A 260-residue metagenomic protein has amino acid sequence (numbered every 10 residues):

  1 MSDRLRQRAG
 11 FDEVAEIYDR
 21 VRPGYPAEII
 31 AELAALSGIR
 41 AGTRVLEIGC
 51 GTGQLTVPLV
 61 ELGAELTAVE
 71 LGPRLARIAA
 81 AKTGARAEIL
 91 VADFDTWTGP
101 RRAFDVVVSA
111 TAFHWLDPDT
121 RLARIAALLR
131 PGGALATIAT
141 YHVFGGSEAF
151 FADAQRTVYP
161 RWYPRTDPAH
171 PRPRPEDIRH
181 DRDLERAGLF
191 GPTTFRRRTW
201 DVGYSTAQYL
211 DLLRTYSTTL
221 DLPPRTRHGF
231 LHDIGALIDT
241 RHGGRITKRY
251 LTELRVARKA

Functional and structural regions predicted by a protein language model:
M1-A15: N-terminal, positively charged/glycine-rich alpha-helical extensions of SAM-dependent methyltransferases
V14-A31: Conserved SAM-binding loop and adjacent beta-strand
A41-G49: Conserved class I S-adenosyl-L-methionine
T52-W97: Class I SAM-dependent methyltransferase SAM/SAH-binding core
W97-V106: A short acidic, Gly/Pro-enriched loop at the edge of an enzyme's catalytic core that lines a small-molecule cofactor
L116-I125: A short, conserved alpha-helix within the catalytic core of class I
A126, R130-W200: Conserved catalytic/acceptor-binding region of the Class I
P175-A260: Conserved Class I S-adenosyl-L-methionine
